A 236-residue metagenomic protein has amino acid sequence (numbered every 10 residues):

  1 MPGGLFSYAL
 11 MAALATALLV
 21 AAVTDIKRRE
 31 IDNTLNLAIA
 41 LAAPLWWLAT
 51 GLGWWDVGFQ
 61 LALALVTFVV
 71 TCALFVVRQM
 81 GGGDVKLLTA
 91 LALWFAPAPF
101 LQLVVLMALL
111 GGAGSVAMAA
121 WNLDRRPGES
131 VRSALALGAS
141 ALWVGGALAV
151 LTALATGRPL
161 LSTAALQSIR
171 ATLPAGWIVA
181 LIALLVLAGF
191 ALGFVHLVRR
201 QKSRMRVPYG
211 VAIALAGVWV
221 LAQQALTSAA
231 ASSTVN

Functional and structural regions predicted by a protein language model:
M1-N236: A membrane-topology feature that recognizes alpha-helical transmembrane segments and their immediate juxtamembrane
